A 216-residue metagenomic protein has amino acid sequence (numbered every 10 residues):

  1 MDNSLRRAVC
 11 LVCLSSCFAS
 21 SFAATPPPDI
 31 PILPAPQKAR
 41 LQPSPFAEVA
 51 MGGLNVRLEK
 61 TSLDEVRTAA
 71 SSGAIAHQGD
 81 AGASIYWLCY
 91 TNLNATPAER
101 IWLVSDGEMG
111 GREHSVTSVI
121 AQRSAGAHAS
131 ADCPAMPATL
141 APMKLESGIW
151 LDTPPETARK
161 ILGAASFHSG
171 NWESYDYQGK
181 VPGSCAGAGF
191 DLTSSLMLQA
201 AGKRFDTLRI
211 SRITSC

Functional and structural regions predicted by a protein language model:
M1-C10: Bacterial N-terminal signal peptides that target proteins for export
V9, A39-V49: A short, surface-exposed helix-loop junction/capping segment
C10-L11, V104: General helical structural elements
C17-S21: N-terminal signal peptide c-region/cleavage motif recognized by signal peptidases
T25-A39, L58-S130, P134-C216: A cross-family detector of function-defining hotspots
